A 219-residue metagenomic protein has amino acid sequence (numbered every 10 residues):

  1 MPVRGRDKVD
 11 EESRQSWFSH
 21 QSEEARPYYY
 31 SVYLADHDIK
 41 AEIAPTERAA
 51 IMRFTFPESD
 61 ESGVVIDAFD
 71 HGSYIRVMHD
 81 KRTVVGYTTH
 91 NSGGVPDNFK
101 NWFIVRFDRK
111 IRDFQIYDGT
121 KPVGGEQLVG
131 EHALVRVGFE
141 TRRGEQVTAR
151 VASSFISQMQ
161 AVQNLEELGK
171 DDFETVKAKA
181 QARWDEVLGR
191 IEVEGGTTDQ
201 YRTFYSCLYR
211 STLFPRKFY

Functional and structural regions predicted by a protein language model:
M1-Y219: Beta-sandwich/jelly-roll carbohydrate-recognition scaffolds of carbohydrate-active enzymes
